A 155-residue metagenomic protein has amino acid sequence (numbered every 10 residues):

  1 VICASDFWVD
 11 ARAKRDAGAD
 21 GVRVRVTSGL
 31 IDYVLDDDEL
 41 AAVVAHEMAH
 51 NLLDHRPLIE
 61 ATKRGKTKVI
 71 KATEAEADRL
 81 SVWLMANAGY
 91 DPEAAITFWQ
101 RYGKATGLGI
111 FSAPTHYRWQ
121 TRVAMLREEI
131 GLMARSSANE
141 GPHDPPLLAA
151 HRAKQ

Functional and structural regions predicted by a protein language model:
V1-C3, V22-T27, A42-V44, L52: Soluble periplasmic/extracytoplasmic beta-strand elements of cell-envelope proteins
V1-G18, R23, I31-D32, D37 (+1 more regions): C-terminal capping/extension segments of zinc metalloprotease domains
L30-E39, E47-K63, G89-Y90: Catalytic Zn2+-binding segment of zinc metalloproteases
V44-L53, E76, L80: Active-site His/Glu-centered metal-binding helix of metallohydrolases
